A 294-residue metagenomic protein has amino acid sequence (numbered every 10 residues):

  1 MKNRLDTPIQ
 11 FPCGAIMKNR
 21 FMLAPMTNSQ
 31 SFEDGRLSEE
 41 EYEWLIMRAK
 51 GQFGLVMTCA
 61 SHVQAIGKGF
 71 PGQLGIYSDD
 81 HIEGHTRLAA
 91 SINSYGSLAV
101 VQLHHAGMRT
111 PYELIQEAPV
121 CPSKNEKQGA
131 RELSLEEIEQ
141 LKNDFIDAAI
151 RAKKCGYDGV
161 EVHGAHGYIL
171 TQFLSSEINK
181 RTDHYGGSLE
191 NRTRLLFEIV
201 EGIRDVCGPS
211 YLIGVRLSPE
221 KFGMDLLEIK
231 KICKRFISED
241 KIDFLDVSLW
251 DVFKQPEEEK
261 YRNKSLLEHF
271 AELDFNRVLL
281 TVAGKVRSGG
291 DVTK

Functional and structural regions predicted by a protein language model:
M1-K294: Flavin-dependent oxidoreductase catalytic cores
